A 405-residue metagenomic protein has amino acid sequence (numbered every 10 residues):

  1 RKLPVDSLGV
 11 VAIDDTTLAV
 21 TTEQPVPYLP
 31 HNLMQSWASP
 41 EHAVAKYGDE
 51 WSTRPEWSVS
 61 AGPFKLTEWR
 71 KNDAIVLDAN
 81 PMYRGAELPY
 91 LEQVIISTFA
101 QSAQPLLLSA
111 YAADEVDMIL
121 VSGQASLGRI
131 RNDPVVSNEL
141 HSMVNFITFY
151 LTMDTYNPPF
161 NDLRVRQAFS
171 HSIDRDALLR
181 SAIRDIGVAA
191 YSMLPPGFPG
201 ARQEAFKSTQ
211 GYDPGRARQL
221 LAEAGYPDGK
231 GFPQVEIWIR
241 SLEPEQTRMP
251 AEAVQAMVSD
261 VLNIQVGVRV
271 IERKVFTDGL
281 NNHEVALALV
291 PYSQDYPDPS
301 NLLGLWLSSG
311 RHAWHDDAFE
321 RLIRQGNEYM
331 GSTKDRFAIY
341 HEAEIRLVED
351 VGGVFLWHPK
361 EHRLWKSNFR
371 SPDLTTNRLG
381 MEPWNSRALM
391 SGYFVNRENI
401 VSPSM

Functional and structural regions predicted by a protein language model:
R1-P4, V10-V11, L179, Q210 (+3 more regions): Extracytoplasmic/peripheral linker and loop segments enriched in polar/acidic and small residues with frequent Thr/Pro
K2-S7, V11-T17, T21-P89, Q93 (+4 more regions): Gly/Pro-rich hinge or "lid" segments in bacterial periplasmic/extracellular proteins
Q24, D78-M82, M143-A168, S172 (+3 more regions): A bilobed periplasmic-binding-protein/Venus flytrap-type ligand-binding module shared by bacterial periplasmic
P55, M82-R129: Ligand-site clamp/hinge motif
K71, A222-Q294, R311, T333: Ligand/substrate-recognition segments at binding pockets and active sites
G128-S142, H283-V285, D298-G310, K366-P372: Ligand-binding "clamshell"
F160, A189-A224, S241-P250: Structural transition elements
R363-M405: Long beta-strand-rich cores associated with HINT superfamily self-processing modules
